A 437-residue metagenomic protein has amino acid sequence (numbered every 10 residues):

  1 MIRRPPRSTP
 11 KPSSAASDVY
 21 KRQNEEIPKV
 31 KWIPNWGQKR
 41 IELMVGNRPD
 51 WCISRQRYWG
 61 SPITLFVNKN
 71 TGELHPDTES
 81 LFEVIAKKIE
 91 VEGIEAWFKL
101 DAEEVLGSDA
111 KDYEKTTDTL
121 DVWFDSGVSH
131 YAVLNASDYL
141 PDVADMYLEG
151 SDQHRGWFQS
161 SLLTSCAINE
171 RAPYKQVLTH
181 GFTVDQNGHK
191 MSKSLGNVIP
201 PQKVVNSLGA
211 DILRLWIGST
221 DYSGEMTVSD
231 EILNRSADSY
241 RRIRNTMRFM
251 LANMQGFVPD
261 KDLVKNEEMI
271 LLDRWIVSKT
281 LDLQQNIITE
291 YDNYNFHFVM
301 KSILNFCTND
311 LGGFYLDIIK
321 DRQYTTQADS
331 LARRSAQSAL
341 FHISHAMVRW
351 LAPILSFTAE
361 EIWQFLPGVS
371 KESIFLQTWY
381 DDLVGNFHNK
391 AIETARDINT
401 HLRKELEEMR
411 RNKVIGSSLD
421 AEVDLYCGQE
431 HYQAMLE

Functional and structural regions predicted by a protein language model:
M1-A16, Y20: Single conserved hydrophobic/aromatic residue that forms the stacking wall/gate of nucleotide- or nucleobase-binding
I2, P6, P141, Y294 (+2 more regions): Membrane-helix interfacial "entry" motifs
S17-F257, I276-I319, Q323-Y324, S338-A352: Structured secondary-structure scaffolds
S17-W32, D138-Y139, I398-E437: NTP/phosphate- and nucleic-acid-binding module
V67, Y113, F257-Q285, L316-E405 (+2 more regions): Acidic, turn-prone loop/beta-hairpin segments
R171-K175, V264, Q433-E437: Glycine-rich active-site loop/lid that clamps phosphate-bearing ligands
M226, V299, F314, E360 (+2 more regions): Extended hydrophobic-aromatic, low-complexity segments
V228-L233, S302-I303, A336, Q364-F365 (+2 more regions): Composition- and surface-driven signal marking solvent-exposed, interaction-prone regions in large proteins
